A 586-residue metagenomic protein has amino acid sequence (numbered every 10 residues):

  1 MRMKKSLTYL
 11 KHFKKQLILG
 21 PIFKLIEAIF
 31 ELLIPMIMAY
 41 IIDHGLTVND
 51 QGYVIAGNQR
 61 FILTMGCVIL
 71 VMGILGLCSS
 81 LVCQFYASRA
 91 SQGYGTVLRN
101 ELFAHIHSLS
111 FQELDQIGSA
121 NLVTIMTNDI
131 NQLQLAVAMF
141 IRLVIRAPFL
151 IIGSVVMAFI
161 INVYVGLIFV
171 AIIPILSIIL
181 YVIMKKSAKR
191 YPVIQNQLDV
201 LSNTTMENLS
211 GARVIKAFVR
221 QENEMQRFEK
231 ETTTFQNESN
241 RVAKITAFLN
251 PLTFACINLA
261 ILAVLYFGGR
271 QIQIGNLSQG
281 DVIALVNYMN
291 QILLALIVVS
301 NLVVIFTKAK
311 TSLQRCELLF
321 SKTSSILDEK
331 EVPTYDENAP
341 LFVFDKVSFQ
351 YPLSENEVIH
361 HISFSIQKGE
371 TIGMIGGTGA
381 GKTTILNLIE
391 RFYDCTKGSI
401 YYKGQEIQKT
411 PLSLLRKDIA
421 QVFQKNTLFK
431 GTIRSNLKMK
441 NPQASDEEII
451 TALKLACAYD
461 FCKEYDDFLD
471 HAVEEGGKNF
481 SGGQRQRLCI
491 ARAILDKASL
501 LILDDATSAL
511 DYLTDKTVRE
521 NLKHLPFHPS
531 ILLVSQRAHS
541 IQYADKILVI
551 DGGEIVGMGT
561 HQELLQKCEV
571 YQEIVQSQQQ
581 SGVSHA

Functional and structural regions predicted by a protein language model:
K11-K15, S108-Q112, N128-V137, I141 (+9 more regions): An intracellular "coupling" helix at the cytosolic face of ABC transporter transmembrane type-1 domains
K15-A39, M65, I69, Q84-S88 (+4 more regions): Alpha-helical segments in transporter systems
Q16-I29, M72, A138-I194, Y266-L277: Transmembrane helices of ABC transporter permease
L17-V82, Y86, F159-Y164, G275-Q279: Transmembrane helix-loop-helix hairpins at lipid-water interfaces of multipass membrane proteins, especially the type-1
I22-F23, F30-D43, V71-S119, V123 (+12 more regions): Juxtamembrane helix-loop junctions of ABC transporter transmembrane domains
V48, M157-A171, R241-R315, L319-F320: Helix-loop-helix
V54-I55, Y335-A586: ABC-type nucleotide-binding domain
